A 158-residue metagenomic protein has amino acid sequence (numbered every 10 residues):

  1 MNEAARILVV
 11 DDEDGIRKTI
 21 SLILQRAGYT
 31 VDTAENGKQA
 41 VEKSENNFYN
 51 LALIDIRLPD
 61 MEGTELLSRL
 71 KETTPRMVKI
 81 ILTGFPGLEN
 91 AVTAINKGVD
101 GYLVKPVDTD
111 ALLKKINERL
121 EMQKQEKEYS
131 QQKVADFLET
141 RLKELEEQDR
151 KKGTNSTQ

Functional and structural regions predicted by a protein language model:
A5, E35-N36, E62-E65, T83-P86: Acidic catalytic/metal-coordinating carboxylates
D11, D55: Active-site residues of response regulator receiver
R17, P59, T83: The feature encodes the CheY-like receiver
G28-E35, K43-S44: Short hydrophobic/Thr-rich beta-strand motif most characteristic of the beta2 strand and flanking loop of CheY-like
E42, T64-R76: Short amphipathic alpha-helix used as the core "switch/output" element in two-component signaling
V107-I116: C-terminal output helix
M122-Q158: CheY-like receiver
